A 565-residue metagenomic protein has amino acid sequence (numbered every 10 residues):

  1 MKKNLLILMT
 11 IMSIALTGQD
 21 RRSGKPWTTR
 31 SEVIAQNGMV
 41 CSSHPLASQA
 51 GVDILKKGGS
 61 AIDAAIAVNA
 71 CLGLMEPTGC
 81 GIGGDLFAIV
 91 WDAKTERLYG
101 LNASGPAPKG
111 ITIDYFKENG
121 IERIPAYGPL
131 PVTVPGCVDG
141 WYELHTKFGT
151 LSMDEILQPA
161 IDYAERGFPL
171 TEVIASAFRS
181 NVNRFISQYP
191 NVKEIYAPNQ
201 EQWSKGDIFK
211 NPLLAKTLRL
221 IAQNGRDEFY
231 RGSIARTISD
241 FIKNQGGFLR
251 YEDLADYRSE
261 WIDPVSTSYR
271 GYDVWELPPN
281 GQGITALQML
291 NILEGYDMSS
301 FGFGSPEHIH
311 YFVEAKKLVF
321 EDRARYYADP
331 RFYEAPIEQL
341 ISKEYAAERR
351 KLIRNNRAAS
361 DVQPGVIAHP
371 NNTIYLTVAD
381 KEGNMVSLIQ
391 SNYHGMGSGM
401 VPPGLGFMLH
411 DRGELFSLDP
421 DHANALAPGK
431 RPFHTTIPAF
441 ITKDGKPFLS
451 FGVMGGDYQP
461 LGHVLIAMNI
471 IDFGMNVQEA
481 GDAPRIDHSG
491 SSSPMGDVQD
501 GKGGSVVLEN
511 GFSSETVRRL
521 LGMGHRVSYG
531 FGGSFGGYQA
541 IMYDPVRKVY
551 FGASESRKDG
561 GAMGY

Functional and structural regions predicted by a protein language model:
M1-N4: Positively charged n-region of N-terminal signal peptides that target proteins for export
M9-G18: Hydrophobic h-region of N-terminal signal peptides that target proteins for export in Gram-negative bacteria
D20-Q49, G59-N224, F229-R231, A235-G281 (+3 more regions): Noncatalytic scaffold domains of N-terminal-nucleophile
L55, D139-K147, N224-R231, R236 (+1 more regions): Alpha-helical support elements that line or immediately flank enzyme active sites and cofactor-binding pockets
L74-T78, G84-Y99, F248-R250, N384-L449 (+4 more regions): Active-site rim segments in enzyme catalytic domains, especially the processed small/beta chain of N-terminal
W261, P370-T373, H434-T436: Short, small/polar residue-rich loop motifs at catalytic or cofactor-binding pockets
G295-N392, G404-L405, R412, F531: Internal maturation/activation junctions in enzymes
K430, H463-V464, D472-G532: Extended C-terminal subregions enriched in glycine
